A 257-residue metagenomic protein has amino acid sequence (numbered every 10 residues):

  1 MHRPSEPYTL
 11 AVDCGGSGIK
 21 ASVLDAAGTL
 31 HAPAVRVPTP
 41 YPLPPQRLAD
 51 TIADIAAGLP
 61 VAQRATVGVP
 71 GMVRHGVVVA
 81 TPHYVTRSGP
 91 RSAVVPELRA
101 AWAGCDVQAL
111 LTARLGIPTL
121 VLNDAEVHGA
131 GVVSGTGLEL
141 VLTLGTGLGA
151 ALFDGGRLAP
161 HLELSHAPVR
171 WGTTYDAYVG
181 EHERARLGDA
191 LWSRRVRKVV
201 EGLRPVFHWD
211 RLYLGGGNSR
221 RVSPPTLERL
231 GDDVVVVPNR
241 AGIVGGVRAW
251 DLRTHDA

Functional and structural regions predicted by a protein language model:
H2-D50, R91-A93, R157-A185: Short glycine-rich, Thr/Ser-proximal phosphate-binding strand/loop in the N-terminal lobe of ATP-dependent enzymes
T9-D13, R64-T66, E139-T143, Y213: Short glycine-aspartate micro-motif
D13-S17, L142-G147, G156, G216-G217: A short acidic Gly-Thr/Ser loop motif
I19-V23, G71, L148-D154: Short beta-strand scaffold segments in enzyme catalytic cores
V35-R36, P40-A62, G172-Y213, G217-A257: Adenine-nucleotide phosphate-binding core of ATP-dependent small-molecule kinases
P40-A53, A57, R64, V73-G131 (+2 more regions): Glycine-rich phosphate-binding loop and adjoining helix at the ATP-binding site of ATP-dependent phosphoryl-transfer
A100-A125, L158-K198: Glycine-rich phosphate-binding loop plus the immediately following alpha-helix
G137-L140, T146-V169: Anionic-ligand binding region
